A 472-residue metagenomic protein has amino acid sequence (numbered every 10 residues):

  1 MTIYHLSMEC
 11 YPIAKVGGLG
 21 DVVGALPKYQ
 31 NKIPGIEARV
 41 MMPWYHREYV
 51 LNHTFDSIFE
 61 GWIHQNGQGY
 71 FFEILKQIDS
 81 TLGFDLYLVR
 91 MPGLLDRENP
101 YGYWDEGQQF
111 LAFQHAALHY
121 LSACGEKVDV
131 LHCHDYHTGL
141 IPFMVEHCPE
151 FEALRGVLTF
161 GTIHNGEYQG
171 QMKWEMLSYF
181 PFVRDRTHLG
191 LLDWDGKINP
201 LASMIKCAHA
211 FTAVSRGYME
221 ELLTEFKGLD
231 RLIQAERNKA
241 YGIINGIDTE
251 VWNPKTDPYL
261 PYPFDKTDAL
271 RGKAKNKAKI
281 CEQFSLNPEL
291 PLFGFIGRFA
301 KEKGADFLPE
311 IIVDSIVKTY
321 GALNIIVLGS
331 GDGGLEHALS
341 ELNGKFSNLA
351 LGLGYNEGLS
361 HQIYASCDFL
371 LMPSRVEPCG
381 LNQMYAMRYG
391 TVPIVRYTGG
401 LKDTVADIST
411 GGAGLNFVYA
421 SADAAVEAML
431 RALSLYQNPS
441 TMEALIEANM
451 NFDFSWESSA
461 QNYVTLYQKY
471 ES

Functional and structural regions predicted by a protein language model:
M1-S472: Catalytic cores of nucleotide-sugar-dependent glycosyltransferases that transfer UDP/GDP/TDP-activated
